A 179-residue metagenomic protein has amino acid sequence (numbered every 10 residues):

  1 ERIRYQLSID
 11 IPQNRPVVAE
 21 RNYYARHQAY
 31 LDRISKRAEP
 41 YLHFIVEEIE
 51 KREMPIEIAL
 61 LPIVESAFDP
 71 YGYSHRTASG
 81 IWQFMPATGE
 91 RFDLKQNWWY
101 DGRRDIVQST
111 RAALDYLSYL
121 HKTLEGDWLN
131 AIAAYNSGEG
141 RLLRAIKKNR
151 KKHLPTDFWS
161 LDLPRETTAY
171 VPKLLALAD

Functional and structural regions predicted by a protein language model:
E1-E53, I58: An acidic, Gly/Ser/Thr/Pro-rich helix-cap/linker signature
A19-R33, F68-A78, Q83-N130, K148-L161: Substrate-binding clefts and substrate-entry loops adjacent to catalytic sites of polymer-processing enzymes acting on
H43, E47, A59, R111-S118 (+2 more regions): Solvent-exposed, polar/charged alpha-helical surfaces in well-ordered, non-transmembrane soluble domains, broadly
E53-A59, I63, R76-S79, W128 (+1 more regions): Extracytoplasmic
M54-Y71, A131-N136, A176: Short, functionally critical alpha-helical segments immediately adjacent to catalytic or ligand/cofactor-binding
E139: Active-site-adjacent helix/loop patches that line small-molecule binding or acyl-intermediate pockets
R144: GIY-YIG-like beta-to-alpha core
R165-D179: Catalytic cores of secreted or luminal carbohydrate-active enzymes
